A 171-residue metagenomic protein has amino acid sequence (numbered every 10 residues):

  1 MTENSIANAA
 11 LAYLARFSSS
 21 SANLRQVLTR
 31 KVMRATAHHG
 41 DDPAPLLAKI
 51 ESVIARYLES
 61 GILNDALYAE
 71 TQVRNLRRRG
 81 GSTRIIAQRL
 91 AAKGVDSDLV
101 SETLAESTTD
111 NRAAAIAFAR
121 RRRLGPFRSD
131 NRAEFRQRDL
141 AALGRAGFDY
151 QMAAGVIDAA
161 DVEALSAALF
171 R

Functional and structural regions predicted by a protein language model:
M1-R171: An alpha-helical, amphipathic repeat domain used for nucleic-acid recognition, typified by the mTERF helical solenoid
